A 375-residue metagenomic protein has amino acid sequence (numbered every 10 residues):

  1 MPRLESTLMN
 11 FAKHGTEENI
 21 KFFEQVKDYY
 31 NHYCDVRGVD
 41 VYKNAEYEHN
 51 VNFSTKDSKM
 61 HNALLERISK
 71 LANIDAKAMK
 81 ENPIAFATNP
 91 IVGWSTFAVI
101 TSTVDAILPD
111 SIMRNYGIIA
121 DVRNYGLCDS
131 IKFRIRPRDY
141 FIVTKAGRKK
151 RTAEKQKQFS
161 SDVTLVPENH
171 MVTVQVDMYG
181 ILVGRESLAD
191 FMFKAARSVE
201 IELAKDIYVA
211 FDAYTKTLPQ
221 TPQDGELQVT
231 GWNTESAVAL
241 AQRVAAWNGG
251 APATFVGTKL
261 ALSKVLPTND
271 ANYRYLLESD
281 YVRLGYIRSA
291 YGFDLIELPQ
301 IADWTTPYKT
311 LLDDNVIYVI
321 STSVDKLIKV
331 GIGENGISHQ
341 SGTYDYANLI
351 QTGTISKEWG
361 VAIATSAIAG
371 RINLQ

Functional and structural regions predicted by a protein language model:
M1-A87, P307-Q375: Extended, compositionally biased alpha-helical segments that mediate assembly or anchoring
K80-H170: Assembly/oligomerization interface modules of large self-assembling protein complexes
T103-I131, L266-L276, K326-T352, A367: Surface-exposed flexible segments
R134, T164-V166, T173-Q175, V256 (+2 more regions): Residues in well-ordered beta-strands of folded domains
E168-V172, A251, L349: Residues at beta-strand starts and edge strands
N169-W247: Alpha-helical scaffold segments that mediate packing/assembly in large oligomeric complexes
I201, K205, A261-S263, W359: Short loop/turn segments at secondary-structure transitions that flank enzyme active sites
V238-G331: Extended oligomerization regions of viral-like shell subunits
